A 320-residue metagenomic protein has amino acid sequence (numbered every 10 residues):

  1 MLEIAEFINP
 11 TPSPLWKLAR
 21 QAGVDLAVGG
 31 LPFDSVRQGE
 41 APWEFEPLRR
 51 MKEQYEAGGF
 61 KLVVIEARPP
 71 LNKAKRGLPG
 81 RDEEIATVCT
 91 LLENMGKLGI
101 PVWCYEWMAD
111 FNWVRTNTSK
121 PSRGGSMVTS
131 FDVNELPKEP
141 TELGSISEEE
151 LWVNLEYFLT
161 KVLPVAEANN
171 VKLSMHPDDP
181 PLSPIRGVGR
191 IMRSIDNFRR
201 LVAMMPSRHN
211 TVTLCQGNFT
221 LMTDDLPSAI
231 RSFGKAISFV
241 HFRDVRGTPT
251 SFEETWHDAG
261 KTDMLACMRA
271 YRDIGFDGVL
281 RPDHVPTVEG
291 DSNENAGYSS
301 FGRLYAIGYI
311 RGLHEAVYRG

Functional and structural regions predicted by a protein language model:
M1-A5, P10, W16-G23, E56 (+8 more regions): Histidine-acidic metal/acid-base catalytic patches
L18-S35: Basic, amphipathic N-terminal segments that precede the first structured/catalytic domain
A27, H176, C215: Active-site glycine-centered loops adjacent to acidic/histidine catalytic or metal-binding residues that shape
G30-E156, E167-A168, N218: Structural motif corresponding to the early beta-alpha repeats
L136-L151, P177-G187, D291-N293: Active-site-proximal beta-alpha loop/turn segments in soluble metabolic enzymes
